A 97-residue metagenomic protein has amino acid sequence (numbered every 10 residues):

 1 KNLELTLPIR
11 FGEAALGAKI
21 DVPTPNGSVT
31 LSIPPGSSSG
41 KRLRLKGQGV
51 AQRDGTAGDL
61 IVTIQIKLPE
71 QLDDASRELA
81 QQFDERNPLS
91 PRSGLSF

Functional and structural regions predicted by a protein language model:
K1-F97: Intrinsically disordered, low-complexity linker/assembly segments
